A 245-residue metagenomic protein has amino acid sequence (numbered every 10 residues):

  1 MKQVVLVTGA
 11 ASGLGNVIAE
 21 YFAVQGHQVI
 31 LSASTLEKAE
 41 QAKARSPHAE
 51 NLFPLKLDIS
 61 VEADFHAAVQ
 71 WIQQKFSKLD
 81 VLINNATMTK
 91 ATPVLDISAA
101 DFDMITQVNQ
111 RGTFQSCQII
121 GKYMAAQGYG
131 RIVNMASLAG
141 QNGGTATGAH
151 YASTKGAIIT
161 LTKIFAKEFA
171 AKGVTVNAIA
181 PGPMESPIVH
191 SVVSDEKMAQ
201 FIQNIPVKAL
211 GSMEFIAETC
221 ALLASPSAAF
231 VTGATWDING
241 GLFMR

Functional and structural regions predicted by a protein language model:
A11-S12: Conserved glycine-rich cofactor-binding loop
P93-V94, D101-D103, V189, K197 (+1 more regions): Substrate-binding pocket helix/loop in short-chain dehydrogenase/reductase
C117, T154, T162: Active-site helix of classical SDR
K122, K163, K167-E168, A229: Alpha-helical segment proximal to the catalytic Tyr-Lys
S137: Residue(s) in the substrate-gating loop at a strand-loop-helix junction that position the organic substrate next
N142, T232-R245: Short C-terminal tail/terminal secondary-structure segment of NAD(P)H-dependent dehydrogenase/reductase domains
A171, A178, Q200-V231, I238-G240: C-terminal helical subdomain
